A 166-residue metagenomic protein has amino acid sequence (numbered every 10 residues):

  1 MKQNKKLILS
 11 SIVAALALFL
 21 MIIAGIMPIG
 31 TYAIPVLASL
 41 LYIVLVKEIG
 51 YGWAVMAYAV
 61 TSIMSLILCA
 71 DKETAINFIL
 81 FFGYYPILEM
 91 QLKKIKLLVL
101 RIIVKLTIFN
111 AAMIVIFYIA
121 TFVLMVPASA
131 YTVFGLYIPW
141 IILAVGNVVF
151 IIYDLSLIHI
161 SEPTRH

Functional and structural regions predicted by a protein language model:
M1-E48, W53: Hydrophobic transmembrane alpha-helices
L7-S11, A33, V55-A59, A75-I76 (+2 more regions): Hydrophobic alpha-helical transmembrane segments
A17-M21, S65, Y85, F109-F117 (+1 more regions): Alpha-helical transmembrane segments of multipass membrane proteins
I22-T31, S62-Q91: Interfacial aromatic-anchored transmembrane helix boundaries in multi-pass membrane proteins
A54-M64, R101-N110: Central hydrophobic cores of alpha-helical transmembrane segments in multi-pass integral membrane proteins
I79-I114: Short helix-perturbing small/polar motifs within transmembrane alpha-helices
V123-L136: Membrane-interface helix termini and inter-helical loops of multi-pass transporters
S156-H166: Residue-level detector of conserved catalytic or cofactor/ligand-binding positions in enzyme active sites
